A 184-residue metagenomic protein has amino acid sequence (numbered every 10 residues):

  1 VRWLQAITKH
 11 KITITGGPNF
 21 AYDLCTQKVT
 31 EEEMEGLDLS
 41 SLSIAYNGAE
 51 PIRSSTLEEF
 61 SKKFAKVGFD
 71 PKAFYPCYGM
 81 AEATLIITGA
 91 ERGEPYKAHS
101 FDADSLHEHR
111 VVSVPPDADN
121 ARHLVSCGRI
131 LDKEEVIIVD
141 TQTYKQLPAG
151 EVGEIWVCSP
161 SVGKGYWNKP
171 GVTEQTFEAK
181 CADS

Functional and structural regions predicted by a protein language model:
V1-K28, S41-Y46, Y75: AMP-binding/adenylate-forming
A6-I12, E33-M34, E91-P95: Short, hinge-like loop/turn segments at secondary-structure boundaries
Q27, E31, A179: Conserved helix-loop functional segments at active or binding sites
E33-D38, K66-F69: Short helix-capping segments at alpha-helix termini
S43-A45, I52-S184: Conserved AMP-binding/adenylate-forming
